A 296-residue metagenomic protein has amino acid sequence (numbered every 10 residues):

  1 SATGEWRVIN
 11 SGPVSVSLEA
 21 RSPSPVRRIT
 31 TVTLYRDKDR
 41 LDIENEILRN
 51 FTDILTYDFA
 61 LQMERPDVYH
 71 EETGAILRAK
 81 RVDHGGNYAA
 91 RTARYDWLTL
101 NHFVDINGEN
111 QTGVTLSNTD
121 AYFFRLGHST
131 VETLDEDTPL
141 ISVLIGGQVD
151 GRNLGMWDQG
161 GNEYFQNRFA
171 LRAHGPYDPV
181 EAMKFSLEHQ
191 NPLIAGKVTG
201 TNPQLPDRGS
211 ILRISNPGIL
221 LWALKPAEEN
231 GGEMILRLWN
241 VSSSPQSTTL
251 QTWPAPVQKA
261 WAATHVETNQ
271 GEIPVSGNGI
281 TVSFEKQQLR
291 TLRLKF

Functional and structural regions predicted by a protein language model:
S1-F296: C-terminal (or distal) subdomains of carbohydrate-active enzymes
